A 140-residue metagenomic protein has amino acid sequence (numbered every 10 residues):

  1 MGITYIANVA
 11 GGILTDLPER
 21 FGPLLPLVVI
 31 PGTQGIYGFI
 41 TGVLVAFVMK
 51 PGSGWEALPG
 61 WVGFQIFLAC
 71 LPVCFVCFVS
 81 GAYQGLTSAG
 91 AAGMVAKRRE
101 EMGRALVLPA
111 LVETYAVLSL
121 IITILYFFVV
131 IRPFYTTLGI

Functional and structural regions predicted by a protein language model:
M1-I140: Hydrophobic, small-residue-rich transmembrane alpha-helices and their short perimembrane loops in multi-pass membrane
